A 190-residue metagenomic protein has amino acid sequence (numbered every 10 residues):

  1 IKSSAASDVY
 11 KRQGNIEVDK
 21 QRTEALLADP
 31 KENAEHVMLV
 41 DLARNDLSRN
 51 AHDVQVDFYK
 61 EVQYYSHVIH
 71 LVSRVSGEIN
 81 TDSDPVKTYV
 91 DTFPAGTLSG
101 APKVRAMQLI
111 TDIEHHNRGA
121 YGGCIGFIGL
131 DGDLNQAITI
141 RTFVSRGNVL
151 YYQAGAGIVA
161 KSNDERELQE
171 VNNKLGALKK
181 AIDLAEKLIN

Functional and structural regions predicted by a protein language model:
I1-A6: Extracellular interaction modules
S7-N190: Extended alpha-helical targeting/anchoring segments, especially N-terminal organellar/secretory targeting helices
